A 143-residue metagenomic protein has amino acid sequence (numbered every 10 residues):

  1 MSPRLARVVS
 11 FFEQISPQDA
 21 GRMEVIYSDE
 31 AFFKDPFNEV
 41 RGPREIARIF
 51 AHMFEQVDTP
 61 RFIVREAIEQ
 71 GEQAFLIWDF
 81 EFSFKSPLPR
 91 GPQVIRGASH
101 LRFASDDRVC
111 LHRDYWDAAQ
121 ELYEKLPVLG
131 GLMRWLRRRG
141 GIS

Functional and structural regions predicted by a protein language model:
S2-I26: Short acidic-aromatic low-complexity motifs
P3, R7, E45, Q93: Soluble or luminal CAZymes and related metallo-dependent hydrolases
V8, F12, Y27, F50 (+2 more regions): Hydrophobic alpha-helical core bundles mediating ligand binding, dimerization, or RNAP-core interactions
V8-Q14, P36, V64, G97: Short, charged low-complexity linear motifs
S10, F32-F33, K85: General structural signal for alpha-helix termini and helix-helix connectors
G21-E24, S28-Q73: A solvent-exposed, acidic/Ser-Thr-rich amphipathic alpha-helical stretch
E55-R61, R65-S143: A beta-strand edge to alpha-helix "cap/lid" segment located at domain peripheries
